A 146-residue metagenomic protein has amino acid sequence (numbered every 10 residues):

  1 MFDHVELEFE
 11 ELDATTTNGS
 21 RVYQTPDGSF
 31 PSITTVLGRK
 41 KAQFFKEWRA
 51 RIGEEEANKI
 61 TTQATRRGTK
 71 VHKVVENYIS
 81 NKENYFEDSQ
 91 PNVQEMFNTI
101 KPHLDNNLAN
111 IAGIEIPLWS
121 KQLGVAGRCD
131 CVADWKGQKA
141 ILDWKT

Functional and structural regions predicted by a protein language model:
M1-R128: Metal-dependent nuclease catalytic cores that hydrolyze phosphodiester bonds in DNA/RNA, characterized by
H72, G127-T146: Conserved catalytic cores of phosphodiester-cleaving nucleases, focusing on short active-site segments
